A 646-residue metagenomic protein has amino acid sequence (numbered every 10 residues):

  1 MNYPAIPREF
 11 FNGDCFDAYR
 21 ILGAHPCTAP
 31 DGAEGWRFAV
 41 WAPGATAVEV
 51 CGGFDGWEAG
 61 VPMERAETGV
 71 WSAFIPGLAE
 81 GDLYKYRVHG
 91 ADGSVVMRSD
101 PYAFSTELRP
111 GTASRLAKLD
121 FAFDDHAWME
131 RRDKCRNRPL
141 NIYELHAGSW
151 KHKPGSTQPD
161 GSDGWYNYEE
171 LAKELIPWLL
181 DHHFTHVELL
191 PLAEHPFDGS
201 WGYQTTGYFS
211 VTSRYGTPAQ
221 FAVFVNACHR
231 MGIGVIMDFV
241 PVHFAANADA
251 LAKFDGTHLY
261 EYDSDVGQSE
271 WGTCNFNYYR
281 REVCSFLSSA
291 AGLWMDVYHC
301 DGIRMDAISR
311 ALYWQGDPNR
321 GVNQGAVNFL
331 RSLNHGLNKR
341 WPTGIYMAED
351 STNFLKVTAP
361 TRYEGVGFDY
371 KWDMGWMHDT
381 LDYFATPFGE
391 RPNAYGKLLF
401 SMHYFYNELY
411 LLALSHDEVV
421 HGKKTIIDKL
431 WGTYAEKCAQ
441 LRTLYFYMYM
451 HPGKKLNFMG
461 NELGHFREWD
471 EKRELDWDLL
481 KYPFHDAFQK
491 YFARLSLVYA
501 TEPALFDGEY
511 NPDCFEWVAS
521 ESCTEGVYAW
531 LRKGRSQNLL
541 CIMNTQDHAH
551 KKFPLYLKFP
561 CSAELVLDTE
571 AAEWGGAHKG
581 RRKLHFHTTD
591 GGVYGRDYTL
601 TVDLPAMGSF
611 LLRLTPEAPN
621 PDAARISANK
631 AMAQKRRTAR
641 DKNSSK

Functional and structural regions predicted by a protein language model:
M1-N141, Y168-L179, H183, E436-C438 (+2 more regions): Carbohydrate-interacting/catalytic domains
A42-G44, F54, E67, G77 (+9 more regions): Short, flexible loop/turn elements at secondary-structure junctions
V95-V96, K151-K153, H195-D198, H243-A246 (+6 more regions): Short catalytic/ligand-binding loop motif for oxyanion handling, primarily in non-cytosolic enzymes, centered on
R109-P110, H299-D301, Q315-K472, A500-L555 (+2 more regions): Conserved alpha/beta catalytic core and glycan-binding cleft of carbohydrate-active enzymes
A127-N137, H146-V322: Substrate-binding/active-site clefts of carbohydrate-active enzymes
I176, L180, V225, A291-M295 (+3 more regions): Non-transmembrane alpha-helical segments in soluble domains of secreted/periplasmic/extracellular proteins
T212-G216, Y278, R320-V322, L430-E436 (+2 more regions): Short, contiguous acidic/charged loop-to-helix segments that flank catalytic cores in large enzymes
